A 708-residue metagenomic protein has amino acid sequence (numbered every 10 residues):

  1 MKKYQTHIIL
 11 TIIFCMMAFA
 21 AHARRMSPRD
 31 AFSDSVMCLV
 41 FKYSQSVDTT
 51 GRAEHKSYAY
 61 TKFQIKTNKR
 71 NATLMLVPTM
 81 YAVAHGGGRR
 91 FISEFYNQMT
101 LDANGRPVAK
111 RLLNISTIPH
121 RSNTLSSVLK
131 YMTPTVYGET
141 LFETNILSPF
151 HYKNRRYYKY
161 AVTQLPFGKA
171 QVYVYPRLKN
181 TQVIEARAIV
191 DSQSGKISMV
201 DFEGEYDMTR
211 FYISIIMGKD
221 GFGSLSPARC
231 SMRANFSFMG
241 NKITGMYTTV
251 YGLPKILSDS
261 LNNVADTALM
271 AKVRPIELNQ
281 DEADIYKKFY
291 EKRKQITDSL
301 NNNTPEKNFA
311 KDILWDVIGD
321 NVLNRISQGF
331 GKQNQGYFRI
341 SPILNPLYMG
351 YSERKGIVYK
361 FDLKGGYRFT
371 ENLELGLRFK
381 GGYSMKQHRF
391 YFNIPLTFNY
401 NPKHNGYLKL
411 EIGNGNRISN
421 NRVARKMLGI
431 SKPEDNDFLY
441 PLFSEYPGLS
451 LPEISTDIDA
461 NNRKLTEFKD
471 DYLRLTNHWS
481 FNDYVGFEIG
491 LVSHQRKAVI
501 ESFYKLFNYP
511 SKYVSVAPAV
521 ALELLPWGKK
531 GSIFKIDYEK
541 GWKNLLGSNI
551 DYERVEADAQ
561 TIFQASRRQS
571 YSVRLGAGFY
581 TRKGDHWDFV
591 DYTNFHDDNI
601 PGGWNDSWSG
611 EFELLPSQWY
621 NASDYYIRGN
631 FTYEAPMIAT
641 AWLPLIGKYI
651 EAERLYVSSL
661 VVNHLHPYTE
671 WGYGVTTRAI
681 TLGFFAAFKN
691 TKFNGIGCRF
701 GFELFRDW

Functional and structural regions predicted by a protein language model:
A23-K169, L178-V183, Y247-G350, R463-Y484 (+3 more regions): Structured extracytoplasmic
K159-D266: Gly/Pro-enriched, hydrophobic low-complexity segments that function as extracytoplasmic propeptides/linkers
I197-G204, M232, R339-Y351, D362 (+12 more regions): Transmembrane beta-strand segments that form the barrel wall of outer-membrane beta-barrel proteins
I326-I340, R368-G376, N401-K409, D483-F487 (+5 more regions): Short loop/turn motifs that connect adjacent beta-strands in outer-membrane beta-barrel proteins
E353, I357, G365, E445-V492 (+2 more regions): Outer-membrane beta-barrel transmembrane strands
K355-Y359, H388-F392, E467-L473, P510-P518 (+6 more regions): Residues that define the transmembrane beta-barrel architecture of outer-membrane proteins
Y359-G365, I394-F398, L475-W479, L491 (+8 more regions): Residues on the lipid-exposed face of transmembrane beta-strands in outer-membrane beta-barrel proteins
Y407-G413, R417, V423-M427, K432-E445 (+3 more regions): C-terminal outer-membrane beta-barrel translocator/porin domains of Gram-negative envelope proteins and their
